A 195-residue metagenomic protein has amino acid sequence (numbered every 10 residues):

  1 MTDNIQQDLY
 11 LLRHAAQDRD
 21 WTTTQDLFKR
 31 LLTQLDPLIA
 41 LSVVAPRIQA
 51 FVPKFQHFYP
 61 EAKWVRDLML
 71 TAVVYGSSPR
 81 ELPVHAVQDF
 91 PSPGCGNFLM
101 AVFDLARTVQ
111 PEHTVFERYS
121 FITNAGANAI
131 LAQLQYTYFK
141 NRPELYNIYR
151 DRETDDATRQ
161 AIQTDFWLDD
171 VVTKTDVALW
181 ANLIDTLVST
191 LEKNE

Functional and structural regions predicted by a protein language model:
T2-E195: Structured binding/interaction patches within domain cores
